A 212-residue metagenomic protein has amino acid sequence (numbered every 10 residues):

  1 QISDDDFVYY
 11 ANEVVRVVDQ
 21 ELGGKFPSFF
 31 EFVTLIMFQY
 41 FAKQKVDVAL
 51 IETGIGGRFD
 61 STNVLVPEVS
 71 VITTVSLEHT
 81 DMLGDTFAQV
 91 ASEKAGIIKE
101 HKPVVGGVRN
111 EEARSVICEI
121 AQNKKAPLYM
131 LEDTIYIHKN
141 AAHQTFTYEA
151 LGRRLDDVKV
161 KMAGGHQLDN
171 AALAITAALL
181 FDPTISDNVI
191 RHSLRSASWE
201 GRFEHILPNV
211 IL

Functional and structural regions predicted by a protein language model:
Q1-L65, D81-L83, Q89, E111: ATP-dependent carboxylate-amine ligase catalytic core
D6-F7, N140-R154: Acidic-glycine-rich active-site phosphate/pyrophosphate-binding loop
V14-V17, E21, Q44, E93 (+5 more regions): Change "in soluble alpha/beta enzymes" to "in soluble alpha/beta proteins
G24-S28, V104-G106, L212: Short catalytic-loop micro-motif centered on adjacent basic/acidic residues
D47-T53, S61-V71, V75-T80, T86-Q89 (+1 more regions): Nucleotide phosphate-binding/pyrophosphate-handling subdomain across enzymes that bind or process nucleotide phosphates
I55-F59, V66-K125: Conserved catalytic-core segment of NTP-binding enzymes
P103, P127-Y129, V210: Conserved beta-strand segments of alpha/beta enzyme cores
G107-V108, I120-A141, V160-G165, V189-A197 (+1 more regions): Beta-strand->loop->alpha-helix junctions that form or flank phosphate-binding loops in nucleotide-handling enzymes
